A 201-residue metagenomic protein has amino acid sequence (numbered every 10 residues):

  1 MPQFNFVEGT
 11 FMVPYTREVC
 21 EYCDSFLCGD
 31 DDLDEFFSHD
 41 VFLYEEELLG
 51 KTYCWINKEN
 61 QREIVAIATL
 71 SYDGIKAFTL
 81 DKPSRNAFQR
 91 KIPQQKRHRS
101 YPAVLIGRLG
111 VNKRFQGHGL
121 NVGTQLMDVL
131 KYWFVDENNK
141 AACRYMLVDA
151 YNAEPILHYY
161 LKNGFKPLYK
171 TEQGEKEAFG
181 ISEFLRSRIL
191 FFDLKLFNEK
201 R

Functional and structural regions predicted by a protein language model:
M1-H118, Q125, Y132-L147, L157-R201: Non-catalytic substrate-recognition and accessory regions of acyl/acetyltransferase enzymes
A150: His/Cys-centered metal/cofactor-coordination and adjacent catalytic loops
A153: Negatively charged, flexible loop motifs adjacent to catalytic sites in prokaryotic signal transduction proteins
